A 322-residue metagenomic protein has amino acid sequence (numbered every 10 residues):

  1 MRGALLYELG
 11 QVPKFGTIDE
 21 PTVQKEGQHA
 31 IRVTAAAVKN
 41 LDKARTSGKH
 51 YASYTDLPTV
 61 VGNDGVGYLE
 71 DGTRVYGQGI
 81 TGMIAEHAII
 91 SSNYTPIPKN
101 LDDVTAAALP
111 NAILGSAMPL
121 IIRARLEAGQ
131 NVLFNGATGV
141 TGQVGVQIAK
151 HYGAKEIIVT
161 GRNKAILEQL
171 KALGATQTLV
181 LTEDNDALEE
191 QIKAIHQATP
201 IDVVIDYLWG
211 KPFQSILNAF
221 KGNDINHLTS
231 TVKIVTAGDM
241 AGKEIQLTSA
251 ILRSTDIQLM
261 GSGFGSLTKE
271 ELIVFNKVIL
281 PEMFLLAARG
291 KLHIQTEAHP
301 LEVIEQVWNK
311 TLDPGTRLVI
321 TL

Functional and structural regions predicted by a protein language model:
P21-K39, S47-G82: Glycine-rich beta-strand-centered segment in the early N-terminal region that forms part of a ligand/cofactor-binding
H29-A30, L133, V235: Conserved beta-strand elements of the Class I
V61-D64, R74-G136: NAD(P)H dinucleotide-binding glycine-rich loop of Rossmann-like/cofactor-binding domains, especially the beta1-alpha1
M83-I84, G161-Q169, E244-S249: Short, glycine/polar-rich helix-capping loops at beta-to-alpha or helix-loop-helix junctions that flank or form
P110-D184: Mid-domain Rossmann-like dinucleotide-binding core that forms the NAD(H)/NADP(H) cofactor-binding site
L173, Q177-I257: Glycine-rich cofactor phosphate-binding loops and adjacent beta1-alpha1 units of small-molecule cofactor enzyme domains
I225, E270-L322: C-terminal hydrophobic helical "lid"/dimerization subdomain of Rossmann-like NAD(P)H-dependent oxidoreductases
I257-F275: Active-site capping/gating segments
